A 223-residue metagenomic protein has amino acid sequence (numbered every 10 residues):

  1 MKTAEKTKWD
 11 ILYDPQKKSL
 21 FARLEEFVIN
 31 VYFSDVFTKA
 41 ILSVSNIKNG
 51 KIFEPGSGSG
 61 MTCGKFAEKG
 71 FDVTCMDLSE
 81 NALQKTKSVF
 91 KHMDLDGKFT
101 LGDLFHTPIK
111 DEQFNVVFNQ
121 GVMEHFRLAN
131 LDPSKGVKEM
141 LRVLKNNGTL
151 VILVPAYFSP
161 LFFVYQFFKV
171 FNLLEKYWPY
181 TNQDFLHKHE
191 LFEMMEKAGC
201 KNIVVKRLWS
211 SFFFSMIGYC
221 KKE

Functional and structural regions predicted by a protein language model:
M1-F105, V116, Q120, V137 (+2 more regions): Conserved N-terminal segment of class I S-adenosyl-L-methionine
V73, L150-V151: A short hydrophobic/small-residue beta-strand
H106-D111: Short conserved loop adjoining the S-adenosyl-L-methionine
F118-L131: A short SAM/SAH-binding and catalytic strip from SAM-dependent methyltransferases
S134-N146: A short glycine-rich, Lys/Arg-flanked "PGG" loop and its adjoining helix->strand segment in the class I
V151-F171: Conserved class I S-adenosyl-L-methionine
L173-H189: Acceptor-substrate binding/catalytic loop of class I
A198-C200, R207-E223: Core SAM-dependent methyltransferase catalytic element
